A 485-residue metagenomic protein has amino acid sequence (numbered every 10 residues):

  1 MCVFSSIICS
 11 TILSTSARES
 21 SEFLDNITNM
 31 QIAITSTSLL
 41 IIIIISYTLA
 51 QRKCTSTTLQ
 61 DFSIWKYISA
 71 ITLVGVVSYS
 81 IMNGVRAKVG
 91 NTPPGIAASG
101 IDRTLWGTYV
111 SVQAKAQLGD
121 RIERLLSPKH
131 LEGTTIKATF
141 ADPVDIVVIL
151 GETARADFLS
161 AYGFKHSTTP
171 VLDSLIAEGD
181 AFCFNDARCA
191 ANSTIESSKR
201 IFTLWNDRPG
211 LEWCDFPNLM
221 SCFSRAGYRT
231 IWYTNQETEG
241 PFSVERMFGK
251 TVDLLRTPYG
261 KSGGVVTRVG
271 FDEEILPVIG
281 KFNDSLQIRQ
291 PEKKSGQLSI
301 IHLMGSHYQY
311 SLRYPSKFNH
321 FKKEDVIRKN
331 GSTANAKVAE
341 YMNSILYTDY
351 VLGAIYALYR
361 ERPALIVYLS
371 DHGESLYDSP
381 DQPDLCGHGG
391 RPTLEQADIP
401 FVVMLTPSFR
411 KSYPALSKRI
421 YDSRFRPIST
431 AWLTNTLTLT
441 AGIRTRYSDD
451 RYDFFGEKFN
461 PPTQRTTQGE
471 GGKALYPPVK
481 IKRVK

Functional and structural regions predicted by a protein language model:
M1-A97: Transmembrane and membrane-interface helices of multi-pass, inner-membrane envelope-modifying transferases
T48-Q51, V74, Y79-I81, S221 (+5 more regions): Membrane-interface soluble catalytic domains
S78-V148, T153-R328, D398, S429-T430 (+1 more regions): Active-site-proximal alpha/beta segments of enzymes that process anionic O-linked groups
G133, P277-Q287, E324-Y368, R424 (+1 more regions): A long, amphipathic alpha-helix that forms part of the scaffold/cap immediately adjacent to metal-dependent active
L159, Y356, D378: Active-site-flanking alpha-helical
G163-S167, A364, L369-P414, D450: Histidine-centered active-site microenvironments of extracellular/periplasmic hydrolases and transferases
N206-G210, G263-T267, A334-I345, D349 (+4 more regions): Active-site rim elements
K317-N335, S408-S417: Flexible internal linker/loop segments at domain or repeat junctions
